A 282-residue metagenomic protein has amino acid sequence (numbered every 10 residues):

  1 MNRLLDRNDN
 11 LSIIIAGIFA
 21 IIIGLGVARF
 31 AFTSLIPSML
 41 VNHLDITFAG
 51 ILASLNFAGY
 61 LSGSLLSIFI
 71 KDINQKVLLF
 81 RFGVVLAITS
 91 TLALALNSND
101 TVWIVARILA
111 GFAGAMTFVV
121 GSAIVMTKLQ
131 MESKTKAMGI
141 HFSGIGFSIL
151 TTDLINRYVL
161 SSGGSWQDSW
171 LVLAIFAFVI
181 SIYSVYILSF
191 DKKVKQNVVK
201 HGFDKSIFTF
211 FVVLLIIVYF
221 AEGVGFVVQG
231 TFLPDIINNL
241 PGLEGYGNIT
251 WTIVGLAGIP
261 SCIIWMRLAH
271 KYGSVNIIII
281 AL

Functional and structural regions predicted by a protein language model:
D9-A31, F208-G225: Pair of pore-lining "gating" transmembrane helices in MFS-fold secondary transporters
T33, V212-T252: Extracytoplasmic gate region of multi-pass secondary transporters
G63-Q75, S261-G273: Helix-to-loop junctions at the C-terminal end of transmembrane segments in multipass secondary transporters
L86-S98: C-terminal ends and interior cores of transmembrane alpha-helices in multi-pass membrane transporters/permeases
L96-V102, G273: Helix-breaking motifs and short loop linkers at transmembrane-helix boundaries and internal kinks in secondary membrane
A106-S143: Cytoplasmic helix-loop-helix junction between adjacent transmembrane helices in 12-TM secondary transporters
M131-S133, A137-S189: Helix-loop-helix hairpin linking two adjacent transmembrane segments in secondary transporters
